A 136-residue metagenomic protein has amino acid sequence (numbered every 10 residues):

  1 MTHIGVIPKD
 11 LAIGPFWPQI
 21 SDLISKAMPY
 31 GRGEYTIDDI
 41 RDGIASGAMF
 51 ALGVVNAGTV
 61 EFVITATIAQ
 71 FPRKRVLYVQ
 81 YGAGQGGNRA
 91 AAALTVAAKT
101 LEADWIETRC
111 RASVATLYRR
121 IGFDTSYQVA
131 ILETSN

Functional and structural regions predicted by a protein language model:
M1-Y35: Short amphipathic alpha-helix that is part of the acyltransferase structural core
I24-A27, I44, A97-A98: Hydrophobic, Leu/Ile/Phe/Ala-enriched alpha-helical segments that form helix-helix packing faces
P29-M49: Active-site rim helix/loop that mediates acceptor-substrate recognition in acyltransferases
A45-G86: Conserved donor-binding loop and adjoining core beta-sheet/short helix segment in diverse acyl/aminoacyl transferases
M49, R120-F123: Short glycine-aromatic motifs
P72-I121: Acyl-donor binding region in acyl/amide transferases
R109, D124-N136: Conserved catalytic-core motifs of GNAT/GCN5-like acyltransferases
